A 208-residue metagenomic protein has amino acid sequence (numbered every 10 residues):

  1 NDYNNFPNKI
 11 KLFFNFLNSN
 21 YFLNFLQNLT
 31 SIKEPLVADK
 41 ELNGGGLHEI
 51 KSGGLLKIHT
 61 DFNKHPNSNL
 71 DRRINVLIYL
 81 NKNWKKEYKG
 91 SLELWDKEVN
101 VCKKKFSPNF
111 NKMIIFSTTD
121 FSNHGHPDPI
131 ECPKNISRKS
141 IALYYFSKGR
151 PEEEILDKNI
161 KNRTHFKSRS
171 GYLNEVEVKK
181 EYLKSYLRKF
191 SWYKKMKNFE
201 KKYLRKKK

Functional and structural regions predicted by a protein language model:
N1-E93, T119: Conserved double-stranded beta-helix
G53, D61-R72, N81-K208: Catalytic core of Fe(II)/2-oxoglutarate
